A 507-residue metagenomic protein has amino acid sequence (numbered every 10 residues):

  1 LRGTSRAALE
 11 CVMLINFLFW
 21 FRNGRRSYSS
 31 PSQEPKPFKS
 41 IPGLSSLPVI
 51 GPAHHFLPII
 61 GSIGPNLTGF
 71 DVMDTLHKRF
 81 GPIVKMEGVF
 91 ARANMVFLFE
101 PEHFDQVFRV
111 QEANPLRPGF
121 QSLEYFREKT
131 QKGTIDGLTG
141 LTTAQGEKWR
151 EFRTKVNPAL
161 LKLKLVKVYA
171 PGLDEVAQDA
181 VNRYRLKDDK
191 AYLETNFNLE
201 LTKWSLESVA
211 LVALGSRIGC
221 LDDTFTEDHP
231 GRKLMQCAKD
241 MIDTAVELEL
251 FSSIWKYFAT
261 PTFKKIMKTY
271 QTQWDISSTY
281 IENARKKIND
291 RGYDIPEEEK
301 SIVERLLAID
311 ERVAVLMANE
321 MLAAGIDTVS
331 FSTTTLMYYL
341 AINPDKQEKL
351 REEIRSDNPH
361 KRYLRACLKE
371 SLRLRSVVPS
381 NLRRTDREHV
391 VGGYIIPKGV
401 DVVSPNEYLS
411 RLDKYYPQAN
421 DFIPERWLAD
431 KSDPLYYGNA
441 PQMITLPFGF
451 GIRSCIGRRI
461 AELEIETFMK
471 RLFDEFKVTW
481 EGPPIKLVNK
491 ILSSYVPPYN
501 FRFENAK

Functional and structural regions predicted by a protein language model:
R2, R6-F17, I41, H77-K78 (+7 more regions): Cytochrome P450 proximal C-terminal region
G3, E10, N16-G133, E147 (+6 more regions): N-terminal membrane-proximal hinge/A-helix region immediately C-terminal to the signal-anchor transmembrane segment
P42-T75, N94, Q121-L214, H229-K286 (+3 more regions): Cytochrome P450 catalytic-domain helical core, especially the substrate-recognition surface and oxygen-activation
L57-V84, D275, N358-G392, D413: Conserved cytochrome P450 K-helix E-x-x-R motif and the immediately C-terminal K′/meander segment
L161, T244, K265-T333, K361 (+1 more regions): Conserved cytochrome P450 catalytic core segment spanning the I/J/K helices
T328-K346, R351-E353, R459-D474: Cytochrome P450 catalytic-core helices
S371, I396-G399, F422, G451 (+2 more regions): Hydrophobic, well-ordered secondary-structure elements that form the walls of internal hydrophobic environments
S404-Y436: Conserved cytochrome P450 K-helix/beta-meander segment immediately N-terminal to the heme-binding cysteine loop
